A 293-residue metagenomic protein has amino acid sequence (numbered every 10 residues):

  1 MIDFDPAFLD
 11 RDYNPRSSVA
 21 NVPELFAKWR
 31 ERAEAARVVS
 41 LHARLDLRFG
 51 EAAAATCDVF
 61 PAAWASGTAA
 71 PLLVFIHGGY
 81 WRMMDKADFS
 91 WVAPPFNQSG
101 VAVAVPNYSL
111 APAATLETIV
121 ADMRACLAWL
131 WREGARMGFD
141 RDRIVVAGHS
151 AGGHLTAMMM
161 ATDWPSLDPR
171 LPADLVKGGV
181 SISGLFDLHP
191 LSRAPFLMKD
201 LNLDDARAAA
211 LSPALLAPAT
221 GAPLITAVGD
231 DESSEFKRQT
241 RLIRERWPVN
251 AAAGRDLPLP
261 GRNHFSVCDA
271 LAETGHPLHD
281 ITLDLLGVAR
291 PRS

Functional and structural regions predicted by a protein language model:
M1-S293: Alpha/beta-hydrolase superfamily serine-hydrolase fold, recognizing
